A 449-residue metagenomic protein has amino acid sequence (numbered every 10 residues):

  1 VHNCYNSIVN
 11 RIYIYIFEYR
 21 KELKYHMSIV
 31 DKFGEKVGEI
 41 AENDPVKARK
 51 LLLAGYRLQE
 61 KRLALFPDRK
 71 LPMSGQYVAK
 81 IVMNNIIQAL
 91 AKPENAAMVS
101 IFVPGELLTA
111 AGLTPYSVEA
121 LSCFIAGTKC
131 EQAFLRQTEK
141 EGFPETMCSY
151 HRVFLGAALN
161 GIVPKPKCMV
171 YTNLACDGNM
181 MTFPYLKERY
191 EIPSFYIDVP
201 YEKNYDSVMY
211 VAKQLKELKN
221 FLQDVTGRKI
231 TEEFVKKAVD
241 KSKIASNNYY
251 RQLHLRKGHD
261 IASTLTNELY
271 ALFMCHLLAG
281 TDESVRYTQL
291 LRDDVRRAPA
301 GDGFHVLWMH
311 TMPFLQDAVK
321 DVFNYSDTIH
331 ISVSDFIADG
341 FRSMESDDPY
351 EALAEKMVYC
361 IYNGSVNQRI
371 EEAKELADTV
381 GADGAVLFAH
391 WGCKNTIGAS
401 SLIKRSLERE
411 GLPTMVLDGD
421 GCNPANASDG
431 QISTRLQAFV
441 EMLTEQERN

Functional and structural regions predicted by a protein language model:
R11-F17: Compositionally biased low-complexity segments enriched in histidine and/or tyrosine
S28-F33, S401-N449: Peripheral docking tails and interdomain loops at the edges of cofactor- or intermediate-handling domains
S28-N95, A212, K216, N220-I337 (+2 more regions): A charged, amphipathic alpha-helical module
Q76-E145, L155-I162: An N-terminal, globular interaction/scaffold subdomain
I101-F102, L107-Q137, L307-D378: Redox- and metal-dependent alpha/beta enzyme cores, enriched for Fe-S-associated oxidoreductases and cofactor-handling
G142-L159, I361-E375: Glycine-rich, highly charged phosphate/nucleotide-binding loops
R152-F221: Acidic/His-rich segments in extracytoplasmic proteins that coordinate ligands and/or metal ions
G364, R369-E410, M415: C-terminal hydrophobic structural anchor segments that stabilize assembly/packing rather than catalytic chemistry
